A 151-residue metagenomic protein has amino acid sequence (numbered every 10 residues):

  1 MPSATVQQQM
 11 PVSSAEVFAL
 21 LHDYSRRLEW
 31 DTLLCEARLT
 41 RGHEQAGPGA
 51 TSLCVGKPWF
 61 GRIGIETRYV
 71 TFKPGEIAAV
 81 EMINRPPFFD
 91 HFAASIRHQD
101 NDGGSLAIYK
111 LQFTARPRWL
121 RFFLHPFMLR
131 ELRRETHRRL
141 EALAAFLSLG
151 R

Functional and structural regions predicted by a protein language model:
M1-E44, R151: Hydrophobic ligand-binding cavity/cleft-lining segments
S3-T5, R62-T67, F89-A94: Short, surface-exposed coil-to-beta transition loops
Q7-P11, R38, V55, R68 (+2 more regions): Generic structural detector for well-ordered beta-strands
S13, P74-G75, N101-G104: Short strand-connecting beta-turns/loops that link adjacent beta-strands
R38-P87, L106, R138-R151: Glycine-rich portal/gate segments that line the openings of hydrophobic small-molecule binding cavities
M82-R134: Beta-strand/loop substructures that line and gate deep hydrophobic ligand-binding cavities in soluble
